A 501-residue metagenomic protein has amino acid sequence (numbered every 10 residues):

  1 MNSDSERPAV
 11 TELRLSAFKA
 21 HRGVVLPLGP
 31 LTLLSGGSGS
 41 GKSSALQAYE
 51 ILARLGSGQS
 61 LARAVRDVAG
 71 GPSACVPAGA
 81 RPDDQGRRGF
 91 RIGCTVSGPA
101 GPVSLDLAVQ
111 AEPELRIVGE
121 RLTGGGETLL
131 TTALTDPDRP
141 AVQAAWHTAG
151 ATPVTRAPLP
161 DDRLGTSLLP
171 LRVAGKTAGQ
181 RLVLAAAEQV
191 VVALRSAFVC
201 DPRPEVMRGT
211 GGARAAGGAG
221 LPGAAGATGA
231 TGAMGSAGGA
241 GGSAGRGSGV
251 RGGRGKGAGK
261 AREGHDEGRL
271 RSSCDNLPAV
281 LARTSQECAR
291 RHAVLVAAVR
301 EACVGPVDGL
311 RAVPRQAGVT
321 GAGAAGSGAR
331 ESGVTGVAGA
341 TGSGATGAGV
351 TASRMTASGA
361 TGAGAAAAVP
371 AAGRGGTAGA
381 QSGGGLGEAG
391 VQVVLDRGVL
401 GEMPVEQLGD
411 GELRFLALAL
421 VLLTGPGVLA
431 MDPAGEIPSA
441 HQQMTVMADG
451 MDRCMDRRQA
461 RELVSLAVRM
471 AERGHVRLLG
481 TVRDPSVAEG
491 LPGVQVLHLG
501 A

Functional and structural regions predicted by a protein language model:
M1-L61, G387-A501: Switch/communication elements of ASCE P-loop NTPase nucleotide-binding domains
T11, F90-C94, L105, V118 (+2 more regions): Hydrophobic residues positioned within well-ordered beta-strands of beta-sheet architectures
A17, C94-A100, G124, L395-V399: Short acidic, glycine-rich loop/turn motifs
Q47-E114: Conserved P-loop NTP-binding catalytic core
A108-A293: Electropositive, glycine-dotted interaction segments that contact anionic polymers or phosphate-rich ligands
G229-G232, G342-G344, G349-G359: Intrinsically disordered, low-complexity repeat regions of secreted/extracellular protein precursors
V250-G252, S273-G336, A352, A357 (+1 more regions): Extended helical coiled-coil dimerization/tether regions that scaffold and oligomerize large DNA-maintenance assemblies
